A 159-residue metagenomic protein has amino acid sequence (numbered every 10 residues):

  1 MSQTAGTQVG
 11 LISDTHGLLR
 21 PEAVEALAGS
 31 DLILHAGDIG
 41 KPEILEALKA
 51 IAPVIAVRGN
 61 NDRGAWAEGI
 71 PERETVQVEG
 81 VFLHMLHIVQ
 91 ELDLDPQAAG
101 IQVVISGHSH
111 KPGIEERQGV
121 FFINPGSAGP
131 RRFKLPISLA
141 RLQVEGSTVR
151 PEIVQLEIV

Functional and structural regions predicted by a protein language model:
M1-V54, D62-E72, G80, L135-S138 (+1 more regions): N-terminal active-site segment of His-dependent metallophosphoesterases
S13-G17, G37-I39, N60-D62, I88-Q90 (+2 more regions): Active-site metal-binding loops of divalent metal-dependent hydrolases
D14, L48, V76, M85-H87 (+1 more regions): Generic structural signal for conserved hydrophobic packing positions in ordered secondary structure
L27-S30, P42, R73, E79 (+5 more regions): Surface-exposed loop/turn and secondary-structure junction residues enriched for glycine/proline
I55, F82-R150: Conserved beta-sheet core of the metallophosphoesterase superfamily
A67-Q90, I158: Metallo-beta-lactamase
P151-V159: Short, solvent-exposed aromatic-acidic interface loops
